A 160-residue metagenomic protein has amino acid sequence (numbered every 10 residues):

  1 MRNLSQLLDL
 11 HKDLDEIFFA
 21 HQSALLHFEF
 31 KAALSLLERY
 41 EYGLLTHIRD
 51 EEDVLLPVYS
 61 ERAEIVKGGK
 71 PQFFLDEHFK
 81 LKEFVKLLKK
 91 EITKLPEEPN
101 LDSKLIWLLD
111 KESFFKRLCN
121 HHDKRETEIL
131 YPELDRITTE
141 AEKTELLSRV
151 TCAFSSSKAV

Functional and structural regions predicted by a protein language model:
M1-V160: Small-residue-biased structural context
